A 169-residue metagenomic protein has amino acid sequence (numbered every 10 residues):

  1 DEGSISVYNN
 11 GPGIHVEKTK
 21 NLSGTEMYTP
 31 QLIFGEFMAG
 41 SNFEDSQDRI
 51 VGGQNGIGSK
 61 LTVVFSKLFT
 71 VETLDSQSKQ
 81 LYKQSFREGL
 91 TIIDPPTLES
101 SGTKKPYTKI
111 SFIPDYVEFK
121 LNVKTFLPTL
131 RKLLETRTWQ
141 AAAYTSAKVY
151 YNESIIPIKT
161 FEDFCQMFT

Functional and structural regions predicted by a protein language model:
G3-M27, F43-T169: GHKL-type ATPase core
Q31-L32: ATPase catalytic-site recognition across NTP-hydrolyzing enzymes
G35-E44: Conserved helix-loop functional segments at active or binding sites
